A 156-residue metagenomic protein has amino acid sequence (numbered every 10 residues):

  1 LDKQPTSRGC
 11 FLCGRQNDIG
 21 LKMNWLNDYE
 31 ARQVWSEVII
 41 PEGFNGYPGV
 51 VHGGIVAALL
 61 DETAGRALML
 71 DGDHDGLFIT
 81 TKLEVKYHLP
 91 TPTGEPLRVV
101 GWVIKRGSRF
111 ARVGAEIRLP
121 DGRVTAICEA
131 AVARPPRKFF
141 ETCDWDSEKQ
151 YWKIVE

Functional and structural regions predicted by a protein language model:
L1-G43, E148, W152-E156: Non-catalytic linker/capping segments at the edges of enzyme domains
L1-K3, P92-T93, I104-E156: HotDog/MaoC-like acyl-thioester-processing domains
L26-D28, W102-R106: Short beta-strand micro-motifs enriched in acidic
A31-W35, K82, P96-R98, R112 (+1 more regions): Intrinsic-disorder/low-complexity, polar/charged segments enriched in Ser/Thr/Lys/Arg/Asp/Glu/Gln
W35-L59: A conserved, well-ordered hydrophobic junction motif at loop->secondary-structure transitions
E37-I39, E84-K86, V100-W102, E116 (+1 more regions): Residue-level recognition of well-ordered beta-strand positions that form the cores of beta-sheet-rich folds across
G46-G49, F78, R137-F139: A short, polar/proline- and glycine-enriched secondary-structure boundary/capping micro-motif
T63-R98, V103: Hydrophobic beta-strand-centered segment that forms part of the acyl-chain substrate-binding groove
